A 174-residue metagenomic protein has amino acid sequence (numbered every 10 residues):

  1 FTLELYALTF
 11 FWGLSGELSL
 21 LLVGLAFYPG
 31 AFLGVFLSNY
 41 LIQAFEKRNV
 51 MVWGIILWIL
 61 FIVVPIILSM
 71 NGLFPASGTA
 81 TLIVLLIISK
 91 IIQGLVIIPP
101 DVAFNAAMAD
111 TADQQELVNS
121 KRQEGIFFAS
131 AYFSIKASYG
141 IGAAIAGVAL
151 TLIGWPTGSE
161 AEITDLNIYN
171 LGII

Functional and structural regions predicted by a protein language model:
F1-I174: Membrane-embedded alpha-helical bundles of multi-pass transporters/translocases, especially carrier/permease families
